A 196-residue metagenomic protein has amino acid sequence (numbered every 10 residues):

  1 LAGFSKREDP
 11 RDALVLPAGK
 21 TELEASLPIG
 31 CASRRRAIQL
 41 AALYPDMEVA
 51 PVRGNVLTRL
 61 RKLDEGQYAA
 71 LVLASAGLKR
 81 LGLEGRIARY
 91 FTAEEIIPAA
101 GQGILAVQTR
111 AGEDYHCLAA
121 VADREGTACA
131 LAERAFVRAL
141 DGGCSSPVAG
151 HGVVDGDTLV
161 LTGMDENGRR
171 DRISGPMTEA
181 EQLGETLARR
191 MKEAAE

Functional and structural regions predicted by a protein language model:
L1-M47: A conserved helix-loop-strand patch within extracytoplasmic ligand-binding domains of the periplasmic binding
A37, A42-E196: Small-molecule-sensing regulatory modules
